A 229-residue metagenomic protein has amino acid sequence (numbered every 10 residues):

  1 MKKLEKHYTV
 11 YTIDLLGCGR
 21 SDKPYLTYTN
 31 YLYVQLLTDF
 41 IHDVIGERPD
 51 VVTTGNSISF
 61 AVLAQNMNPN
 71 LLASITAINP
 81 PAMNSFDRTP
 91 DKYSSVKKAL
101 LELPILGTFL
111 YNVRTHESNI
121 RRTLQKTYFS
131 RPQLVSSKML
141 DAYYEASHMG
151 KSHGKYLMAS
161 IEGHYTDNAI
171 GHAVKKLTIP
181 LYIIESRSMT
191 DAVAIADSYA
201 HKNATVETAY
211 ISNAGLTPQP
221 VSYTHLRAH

Functional and structural regions predicted by a protein language model:
M1-T9: Short amphipathic alpha-helix adjacent to the substrate-entry channel of hydrolases
T12-V52, N56: Active-site loop/oxyanion-hole signature of alpha/beta-hydrolase fold enzymes
I58-P69, I75: Short glycine-enriched nucleophile-adjacent loop and the immediately C-terminal alpha-helix near the catalytic center
N66, T76-L106: Flexible "cap/lid" loop of the alpha/beta hydrolase fold
F86-T89, N112-K175: Conserved alpha/beta-hydrolase catalytic His-Asp/Glu region
T178, Y182-A214: Conserved loop-alpha-helix segment in the C-terminal half of the alpha/beta-hydrolase fold that carries the catalytic
A214-Y223: Catalytic histidine-centered segment of alpha/beta-hydrolase-like enzymes
T224-H229: Conserved small/polar residues in nucleotide/adenosyl-binding loops
